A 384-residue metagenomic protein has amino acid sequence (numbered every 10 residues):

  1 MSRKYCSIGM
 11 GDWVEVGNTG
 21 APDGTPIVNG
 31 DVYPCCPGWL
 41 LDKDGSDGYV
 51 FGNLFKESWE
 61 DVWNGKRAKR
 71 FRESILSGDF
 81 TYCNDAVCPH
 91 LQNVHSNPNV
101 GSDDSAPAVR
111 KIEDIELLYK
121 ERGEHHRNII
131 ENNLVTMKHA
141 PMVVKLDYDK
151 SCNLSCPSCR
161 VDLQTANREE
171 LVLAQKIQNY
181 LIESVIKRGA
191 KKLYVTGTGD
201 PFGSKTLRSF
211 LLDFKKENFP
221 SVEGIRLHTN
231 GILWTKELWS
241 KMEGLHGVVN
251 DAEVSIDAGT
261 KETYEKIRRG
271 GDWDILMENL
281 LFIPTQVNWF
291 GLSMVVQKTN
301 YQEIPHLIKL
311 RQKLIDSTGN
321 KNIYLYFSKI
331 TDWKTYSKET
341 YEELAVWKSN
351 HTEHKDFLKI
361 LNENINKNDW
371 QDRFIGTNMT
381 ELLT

Functional and structural regions predicted by a protein language model:
M1-V16, G20-G38, G48-E169, T340-E343 (+1 more regions): N-terminal pre-core extensions flanking Radical SAM catalytic domains
V28-N29, K192-Y194, G224-R226, G247-E253 (+1 more regions): Conserved C-terminal portion of the radical SAM core fold that forms the substrate/S-adenosylmethionine-binding
G38-W39, D257: Basic, Lys/Arg-rich DNA-contacting stretches centered on the C-terminal catalytic core of tyrosine recombinase systems
L41-D44: Cytochrome P450 core scaffold surrounding the K-helix E-X-X-R motif and the conserved "meander" helix-loop region
P141-S151, D162-K176, R188-K205, E217-T235 (+3 more regions): Core AdoMet radical
Y180-R188, L211-N218, K241-L245, I283: Leucine-rich repeat
K205-D213, K236-G244, E303-L307: Distinct, well-ordered alpha-helical segments
